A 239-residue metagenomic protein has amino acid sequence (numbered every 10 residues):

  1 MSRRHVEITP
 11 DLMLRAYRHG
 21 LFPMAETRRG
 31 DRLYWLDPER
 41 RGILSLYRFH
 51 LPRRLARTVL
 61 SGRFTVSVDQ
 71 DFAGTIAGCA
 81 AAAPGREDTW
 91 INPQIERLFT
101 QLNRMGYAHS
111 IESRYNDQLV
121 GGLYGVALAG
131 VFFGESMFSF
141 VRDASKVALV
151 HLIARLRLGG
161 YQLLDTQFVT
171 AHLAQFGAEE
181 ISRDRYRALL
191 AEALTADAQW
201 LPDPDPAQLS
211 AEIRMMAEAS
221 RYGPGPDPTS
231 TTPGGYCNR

Functional and structural regions predicted by a protein language model:
M1-R239: N-acyltransferase acceptor-side catalytic subdomain
